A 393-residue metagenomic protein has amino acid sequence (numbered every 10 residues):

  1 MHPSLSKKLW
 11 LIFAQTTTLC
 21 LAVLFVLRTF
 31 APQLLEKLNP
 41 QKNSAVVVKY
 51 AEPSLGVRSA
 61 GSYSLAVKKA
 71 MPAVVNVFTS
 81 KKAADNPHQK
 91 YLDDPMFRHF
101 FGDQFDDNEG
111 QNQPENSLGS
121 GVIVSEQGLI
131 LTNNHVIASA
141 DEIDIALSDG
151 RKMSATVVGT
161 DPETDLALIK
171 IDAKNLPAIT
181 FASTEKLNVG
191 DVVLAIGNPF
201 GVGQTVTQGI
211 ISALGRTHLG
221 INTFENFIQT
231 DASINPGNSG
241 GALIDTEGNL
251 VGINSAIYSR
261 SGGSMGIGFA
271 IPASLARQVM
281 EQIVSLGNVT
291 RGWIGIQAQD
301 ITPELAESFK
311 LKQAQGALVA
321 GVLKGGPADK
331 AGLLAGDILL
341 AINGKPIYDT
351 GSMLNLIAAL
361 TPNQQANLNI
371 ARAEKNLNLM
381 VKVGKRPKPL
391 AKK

Functional and structural regions predicted by a protein language model:
M1-K7: N-terminal Lys/Arg-rich, disordered targeting/topogenic segments
K7-Q315, A320-K324, A331, T350-L354 (+3 more regions): Serine-dependent protease modules
G336: Conserved catalytic motifs of ABC-family nucleotide-binding domains
L339: Short alpha-helical segments in extracytoplasmic peptidoglycan/chitin-binding modules and envelope-associated proteins
I342-I347: Short strand-turn-strand beta-turns centered on an Asx-Gly dipeptide
